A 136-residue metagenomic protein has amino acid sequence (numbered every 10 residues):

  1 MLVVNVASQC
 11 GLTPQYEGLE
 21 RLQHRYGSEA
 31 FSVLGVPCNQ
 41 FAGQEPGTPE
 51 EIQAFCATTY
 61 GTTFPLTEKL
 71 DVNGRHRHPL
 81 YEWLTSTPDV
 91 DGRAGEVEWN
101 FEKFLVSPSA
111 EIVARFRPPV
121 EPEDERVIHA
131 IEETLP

Functional and structural regions predicted by a protein language model:
M1, S8-Q9, T13-V36, A57-Y60: Conserved helix-turn-beta segment immediately C-terminal to the redox Cys motif in thioredoxin-like folds
N5, S28-G47, T63-G74: Thiol-based oxidoreductase modules, predominantly thioredoxin-like and allied folds used for disulfide exchange
S8, Q40, I112: Active-site micro-motifs of SAM-dependent methyltransferase domains
L12-P14, G74-R75, L135: Rossmann-fold NAD(P)H-dependent dehydrogenase/reductase core
G18-R21, G47, E51, P79 (+1 more regions): Extracytoplasmic/secreted proteins, especially bacterial periplasmic and envelope-associated proteins
E50-N100: Short, internal strand/loop/helix patches that form the active-site neighborhood or redox-interaction surface
P79-E82, S86-P136: Thiol-/selenol-based redox modules, centered on thioredoxin-like and closely related oxidoreductase domains
